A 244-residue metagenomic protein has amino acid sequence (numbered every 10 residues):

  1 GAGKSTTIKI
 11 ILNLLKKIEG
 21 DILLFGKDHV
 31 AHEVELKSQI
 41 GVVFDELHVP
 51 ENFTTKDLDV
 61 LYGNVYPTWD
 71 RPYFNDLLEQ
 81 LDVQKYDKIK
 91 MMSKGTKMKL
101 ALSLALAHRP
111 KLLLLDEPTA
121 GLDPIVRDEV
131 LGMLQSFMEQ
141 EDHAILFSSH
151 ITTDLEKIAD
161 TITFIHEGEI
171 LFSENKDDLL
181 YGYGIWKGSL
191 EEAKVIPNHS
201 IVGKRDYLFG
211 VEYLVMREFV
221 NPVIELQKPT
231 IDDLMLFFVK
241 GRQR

Functional and structural regions predicted by a protein language model:
G1-G3: Walker A (P-loop) phosphate-binding loop of ABC-type ATPase nucleotide-binding domains
L12: Helix-to-loop junction immediately C-terminal to a conserved catalytic motif
G20-D28, E35-L36: Conserved ABC transporter NBD signature motif
S38, V42-L100: ABC-family P-loop ATPase nucleotide-binding domains
L113-E117, L122: Catalytic Walker B motif of ABC-type/P-loop ATPase nucleotide-binding domains
P124-V126: Helix N-cap at the start of a conserved alpha-helix in ABC-type nucleotide-binding domains
L131-V215: ABC transporter nucleotide-binding domain
